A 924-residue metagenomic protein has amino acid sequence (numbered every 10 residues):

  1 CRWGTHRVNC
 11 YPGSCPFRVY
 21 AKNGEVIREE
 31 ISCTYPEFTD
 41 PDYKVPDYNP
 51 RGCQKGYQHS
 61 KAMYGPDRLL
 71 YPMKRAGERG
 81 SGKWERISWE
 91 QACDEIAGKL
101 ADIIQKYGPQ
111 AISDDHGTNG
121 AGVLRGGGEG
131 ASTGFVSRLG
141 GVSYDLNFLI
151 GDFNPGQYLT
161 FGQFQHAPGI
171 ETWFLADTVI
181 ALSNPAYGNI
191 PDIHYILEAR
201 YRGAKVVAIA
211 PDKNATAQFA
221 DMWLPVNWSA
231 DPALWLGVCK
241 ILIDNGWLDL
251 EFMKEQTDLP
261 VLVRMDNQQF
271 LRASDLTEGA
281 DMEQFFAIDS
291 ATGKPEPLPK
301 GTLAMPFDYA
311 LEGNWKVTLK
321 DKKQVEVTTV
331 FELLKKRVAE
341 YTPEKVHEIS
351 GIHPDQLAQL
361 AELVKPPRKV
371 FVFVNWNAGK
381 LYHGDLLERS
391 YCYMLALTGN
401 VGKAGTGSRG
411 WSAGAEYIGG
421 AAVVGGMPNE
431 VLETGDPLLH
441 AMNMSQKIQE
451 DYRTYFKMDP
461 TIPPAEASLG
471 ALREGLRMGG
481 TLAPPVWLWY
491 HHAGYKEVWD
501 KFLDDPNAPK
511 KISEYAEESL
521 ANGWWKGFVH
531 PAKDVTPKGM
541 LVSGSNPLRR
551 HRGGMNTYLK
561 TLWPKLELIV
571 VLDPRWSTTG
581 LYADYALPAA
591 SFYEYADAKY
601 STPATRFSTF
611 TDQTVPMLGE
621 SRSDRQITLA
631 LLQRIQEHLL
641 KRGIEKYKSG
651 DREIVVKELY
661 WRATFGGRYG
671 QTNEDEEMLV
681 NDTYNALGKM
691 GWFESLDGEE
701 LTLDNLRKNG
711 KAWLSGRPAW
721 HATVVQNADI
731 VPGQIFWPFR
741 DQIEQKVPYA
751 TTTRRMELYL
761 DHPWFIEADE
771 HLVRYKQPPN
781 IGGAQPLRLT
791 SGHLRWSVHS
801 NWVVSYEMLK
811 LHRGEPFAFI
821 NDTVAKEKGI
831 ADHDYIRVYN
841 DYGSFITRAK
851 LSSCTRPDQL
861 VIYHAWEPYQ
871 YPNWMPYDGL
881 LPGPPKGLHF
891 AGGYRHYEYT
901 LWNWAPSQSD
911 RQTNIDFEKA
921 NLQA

Functional and structural regions predicted by a protein language model:
C1-G313, E326, E344, E430-R477 (+8 more regions): N-terminal export/assembly segments and adjacent metallocofactor-ligating motifs of anaerobic energy-metabolism
P66-Q91, E95, P109, K240 (+9 more regions): N-terminal leader/propeptide and maturation segments of large enzyme subunits in energy/redox metabolism and hydrolases
C93-S113, G169-T178, K336-V338, A358-F371 (+1 more regions): Glycine-rich phosphate/diphosphate-binding loops that line cofactor/substrate pockets in enzymes
D115-V123, K345-I352, N375-H383, G414-A415 (+1 more regions): Conserved short loop/turn motifs at secondary-structure junctions
G127-E198, R202-I209, A310-T318, V330-K336 (+5 more regions): Extended redox/cofactor-interaction regions of prokaryotic respiratory oxidoreductases
A215, T578-F610: Flexible glycine/proline-rich, aromatic-decorated loop/lid segments
A220-V226, Y593-E594, F607-L618: Short beta-alpha connecting loops at secondary-structure transitions that line or flank enzyme active sites
D624-D682, A686-L696, S800, S805-F819 (+1 more regions): Long, contiguous, secondary-structure-rich segments that constitute the structural scaffold of globular domains
